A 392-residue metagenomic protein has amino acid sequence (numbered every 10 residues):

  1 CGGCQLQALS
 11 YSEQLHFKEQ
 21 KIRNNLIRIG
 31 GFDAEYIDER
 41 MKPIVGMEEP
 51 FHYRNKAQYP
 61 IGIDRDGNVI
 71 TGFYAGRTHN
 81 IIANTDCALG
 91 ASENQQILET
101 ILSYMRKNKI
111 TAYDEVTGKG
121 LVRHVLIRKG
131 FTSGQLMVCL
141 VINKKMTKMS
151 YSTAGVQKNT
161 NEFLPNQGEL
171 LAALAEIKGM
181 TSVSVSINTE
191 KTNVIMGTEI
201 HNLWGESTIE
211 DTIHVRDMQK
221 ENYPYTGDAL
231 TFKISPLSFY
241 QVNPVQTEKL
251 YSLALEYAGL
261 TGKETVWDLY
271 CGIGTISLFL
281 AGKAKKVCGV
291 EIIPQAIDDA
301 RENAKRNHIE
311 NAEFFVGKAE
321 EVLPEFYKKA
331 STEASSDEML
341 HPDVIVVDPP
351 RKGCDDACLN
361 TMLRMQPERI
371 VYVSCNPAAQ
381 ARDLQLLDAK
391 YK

Functional and structural regions predicted by a protein language model:
G2-D114, T132: Extended interfacial segments that mediate partner engagement and assembly in macromolecular machines
C4, A57, V125, V183 (+1 more regions): A residue-level signal for conserved active-site and pocket-lining positions in enzyme catalytic cores
E48-R54, V122-H124, I273: Feature of Fe-S/electron-transfer and energy-metabolism proteins that preferentially highlights extended coupling
N55, G134-L136, K263-E264: Nucleotide donor/acceptor-binding cores
G72-A75, C139-V141, A300: Short, acidic/hydrophobic/Gly-rich beta-strand patch recurrent on exposed beta strands that often constitutes part
I81-R123, K144-S150, G155-S184, K191: Internal alpha/beta scaffold segment
R128-G130: Structural signature of eukaryotic scaffold interfaces centered on beta-propeller domains
M146-K392: Rossmann-like S-adenosyl-L-methionine
